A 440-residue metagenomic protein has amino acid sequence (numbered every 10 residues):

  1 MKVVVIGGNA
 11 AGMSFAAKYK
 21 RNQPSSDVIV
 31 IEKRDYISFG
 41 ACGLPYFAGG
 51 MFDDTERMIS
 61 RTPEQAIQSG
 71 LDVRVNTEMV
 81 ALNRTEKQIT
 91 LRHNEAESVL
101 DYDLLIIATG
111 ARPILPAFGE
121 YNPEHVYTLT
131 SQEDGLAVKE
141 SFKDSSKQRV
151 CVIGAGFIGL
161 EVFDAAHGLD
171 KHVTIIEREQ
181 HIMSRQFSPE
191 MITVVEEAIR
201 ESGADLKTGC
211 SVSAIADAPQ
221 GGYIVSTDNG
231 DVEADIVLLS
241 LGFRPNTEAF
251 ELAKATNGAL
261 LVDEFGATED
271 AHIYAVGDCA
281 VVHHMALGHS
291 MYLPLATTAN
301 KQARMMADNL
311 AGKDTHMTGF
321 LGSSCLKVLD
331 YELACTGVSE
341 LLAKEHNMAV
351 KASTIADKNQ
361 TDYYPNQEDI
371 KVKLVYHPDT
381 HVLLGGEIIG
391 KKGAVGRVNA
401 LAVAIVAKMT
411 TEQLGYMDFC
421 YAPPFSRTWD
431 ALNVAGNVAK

Functional and structural regions predicted by a protein language model:
M1-D72, F157, F163-F187: Beta1-alpha1 glycine-rich phosphate/pyrophosphate-binding loop at the start of Rossmann-like nucleotide-binding domains
I6, L100-G110, V232-G242, A303 (+1 more regions): Short hydrophobic core segments
I6-A10, K20-S25, K33, E332-T336 (+1 more regions): Flexible, glycine-rich terminal cap/loop adjacent to redox cofactors in electron-transfer oxidoreductases
S25-D27, S69-H93, L100, L169-E264: A Rossmann-like FAD-binding core segment of flavoenzymes
M58, R149, F157-A214, L295-T298 (+3 more regions): Rossmann-like dinucleotide-binding cores of NAD(P)H-dependent redox enzymes
R84-Q88, R92, A96-A137, S141: Glycine/serine-rich phosphate-binding loop and adjoining beta1-alpha1 elements at the start of nucleotide-handling
N122-S146, D231-D308: FAD-site-proximal beta/loop scaffold in flavoenzymes
V262, V276-S339, F425-K440: A conserved FAD-binding loop/helix module that cradles the flavin
